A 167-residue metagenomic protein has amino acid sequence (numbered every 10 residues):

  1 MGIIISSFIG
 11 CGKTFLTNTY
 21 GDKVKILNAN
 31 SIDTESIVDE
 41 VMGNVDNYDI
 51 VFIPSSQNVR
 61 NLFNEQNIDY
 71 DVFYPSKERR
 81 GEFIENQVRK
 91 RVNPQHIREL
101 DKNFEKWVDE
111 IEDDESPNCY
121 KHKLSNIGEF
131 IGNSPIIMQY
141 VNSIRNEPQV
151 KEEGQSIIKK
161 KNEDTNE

Functional and structural regions predicted by a protein language model:
G2-I4, Y48-F52: Residue-level preference for the first positions of well-ordered beta-strands
G2-Y20: Glycine-rich phosphate-binding P-loop
G10-C11, S55-V59: Short, polar loop motifs at secondary-structure junctions
N18-I50: Conserved substrate/cofactor phosphate-moiety recognition/catalytic segment in nucleotide-dependent phosphotransferases
P54-S55, Q66-N86: Conserved phosphate-donor/acceptor-positioning beta-strand/loop module used by diverse small-molecule
N86-V92: Conserved AAA+ ATPase "sensor/coupling" helix adjacent to the nucleotide-binding pocket
P94-V108: An accessory alpha-helical subdomain
D109-E167: NTP-dependent small-molecule kinase module
